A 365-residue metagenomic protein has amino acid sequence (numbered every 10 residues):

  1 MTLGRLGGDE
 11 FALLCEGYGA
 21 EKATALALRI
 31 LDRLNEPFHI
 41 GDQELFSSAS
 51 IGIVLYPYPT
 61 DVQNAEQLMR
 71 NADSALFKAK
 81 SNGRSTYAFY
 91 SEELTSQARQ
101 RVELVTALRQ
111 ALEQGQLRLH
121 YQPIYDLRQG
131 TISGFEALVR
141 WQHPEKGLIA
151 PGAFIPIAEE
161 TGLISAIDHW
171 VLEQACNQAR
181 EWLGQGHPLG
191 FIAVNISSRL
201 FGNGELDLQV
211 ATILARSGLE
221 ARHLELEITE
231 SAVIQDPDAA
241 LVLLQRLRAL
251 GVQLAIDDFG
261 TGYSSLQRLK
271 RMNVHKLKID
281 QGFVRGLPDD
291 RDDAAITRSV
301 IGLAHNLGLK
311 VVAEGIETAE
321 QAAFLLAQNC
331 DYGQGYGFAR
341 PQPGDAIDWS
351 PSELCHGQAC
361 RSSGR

Functional and structural regions predicted by a protein language model:
M1-V102, T106: Cyclic-dinucleotide signaling modules
L13-E16, V54, L138-R140, N195 (+1 more regions): Short hydrophobic/aromatic beta-strand micro-patches that form the beta-sheet surface supporting nucleotide- or nucleic
L14, L127, P144-E145, S197-G204 (+2 more regions): EAL-family c-di-GMP phosphodiesterase catalytic domain
L26, I30, L34, L68-A75 (+7 more regions): Structural preference for long, well-ordered alpha-helical segments in enzyme cores
G41-Q43, D126-Q129, P144-K146, Q185 (+2 more regions): Flexible loop/coil segments at beta-strand boundaries within sensory signal-transduction domains
Y58, S74, K78-H120, R128 (+4 more regions): C-di-GMP signaling machinery
Y87, L127-E136, T161-A239, G315: Catalytic core of bacterial c-di-GMP phosphodiesterases, primarily the EAL and HD-GYP domains, capturing alpha-helical
F89, Q100-I157, N195, I256 (+4 more regions): Active-site core of bacterial EAL-family cyclic-dinucleotide phosphodiesterase domains
